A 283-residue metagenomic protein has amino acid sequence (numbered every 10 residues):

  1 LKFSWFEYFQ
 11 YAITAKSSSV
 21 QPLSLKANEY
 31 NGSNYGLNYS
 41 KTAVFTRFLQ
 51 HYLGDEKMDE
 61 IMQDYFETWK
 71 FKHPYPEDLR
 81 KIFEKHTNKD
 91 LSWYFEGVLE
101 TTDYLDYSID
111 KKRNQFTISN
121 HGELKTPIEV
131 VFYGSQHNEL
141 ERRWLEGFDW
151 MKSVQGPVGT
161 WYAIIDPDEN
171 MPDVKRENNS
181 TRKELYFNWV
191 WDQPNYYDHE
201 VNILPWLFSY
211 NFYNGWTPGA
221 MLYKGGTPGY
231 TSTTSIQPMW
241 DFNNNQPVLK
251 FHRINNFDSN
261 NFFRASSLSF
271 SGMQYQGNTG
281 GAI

Functional and structural regions predicted by a protein language model:
L1-P127, S135-H137: Hydrophobic alpha-helical and helix-loop surface patches within well-folded domains that function as non-catalytic
K26, S119-H121, D166-D168, F208 (+1 more regions): Structured loops at beta-to-helix junctions and adjacent beta-edge loops in soluble globular domains
N31, F71-K72, D103-D106, K125 (+4 more regions): Flexible loop/turn segments at secondary-structure boundaries
G36, G226-T234, N255-I283: Long, ordered, helix-rich scaffold segments
D59-I61, Y94, N202-L204, T233-S235 (+1 more regions): Residue-level detector of the transmembrane beta-barrel scaffold of outer-membrane proteins
T102-I165, N170-P172: Long, His/Glu/Asp-enriched segments that create or flank divalent metal/ion-associated functional microenvironments
P127, G219, S267: Broad gene-expression machinery/nucleic-acid interaction feature
V154-G159, D166-F262: Outer-membrane beta-barrel initiation region
